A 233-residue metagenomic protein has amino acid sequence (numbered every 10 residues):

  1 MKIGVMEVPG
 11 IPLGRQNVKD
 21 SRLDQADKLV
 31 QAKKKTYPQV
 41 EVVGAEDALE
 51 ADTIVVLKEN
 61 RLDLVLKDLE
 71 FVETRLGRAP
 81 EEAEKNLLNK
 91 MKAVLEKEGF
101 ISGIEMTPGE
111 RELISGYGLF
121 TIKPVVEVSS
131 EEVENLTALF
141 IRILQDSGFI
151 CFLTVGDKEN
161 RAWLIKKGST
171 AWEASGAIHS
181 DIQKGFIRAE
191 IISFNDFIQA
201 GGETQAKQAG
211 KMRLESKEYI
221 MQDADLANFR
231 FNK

Functional and structural regions predicted by a protein language model:
M1-I11, R78-I220, D225-A227, N232-K233: C-terminal-of-GTPase-core extension/linker across diverse P-loop GTPases
M1-K58: Conserved G1/Walker A P-loop phosphate-binding module
K19-L23, T36-Q39, A51, L66-L69 (+4 more regions): Amphipathic alpha-helical transducer elements in NTP-driven molecular machines
R22-L23, D47-A48, E59-L66, E131-E134 (+2 more regions): Conserved nucleotide-binding/hydrolysis micro-motifs of P-loop NTPases
E41-V43, E73, A224: A general secondary-structure boundary signal
L49-P80: Switch/coupling subdomain of P-loop NTPase systems
